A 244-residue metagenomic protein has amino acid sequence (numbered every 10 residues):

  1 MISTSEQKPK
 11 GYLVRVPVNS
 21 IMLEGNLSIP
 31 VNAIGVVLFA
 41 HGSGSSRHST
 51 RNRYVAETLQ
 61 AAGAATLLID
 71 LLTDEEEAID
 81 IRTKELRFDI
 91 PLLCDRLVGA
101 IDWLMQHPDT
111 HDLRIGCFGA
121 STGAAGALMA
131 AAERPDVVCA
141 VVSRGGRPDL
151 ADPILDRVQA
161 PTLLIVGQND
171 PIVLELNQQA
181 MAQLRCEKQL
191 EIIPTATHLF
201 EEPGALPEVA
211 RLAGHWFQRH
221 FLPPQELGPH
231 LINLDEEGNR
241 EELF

Functional and structural regions predicted by a protein language model:
V14-T110, G204, E208: Serine-hydrolase catalytic machinery in alpha/beta-hydrolase-like enzymes
D109-S121: Alpha/beta-hydrolase fold nucleophile elbow
S121-A124, N169: Active-site loop->helix "elbow" adjoining a glycine-rich segment at hydrolase catalytic centers
D136-P148: A conserved short beta-strand
V158, L164-V166: Short beta-strand/loop motif that positions the catalytic acidic residue of the alpha/beta-hydrolase fold
P171-L176: Conserved alpha/beta-hydrolase "acid-adjacent" motif
L184-L199: Catalytic histidine neighborhood in serine/cysteine hydrolases with alpha/beta-hydrolase-type architecture
E201-H215: Post-His helix in hydrolase/transferase enzymes
